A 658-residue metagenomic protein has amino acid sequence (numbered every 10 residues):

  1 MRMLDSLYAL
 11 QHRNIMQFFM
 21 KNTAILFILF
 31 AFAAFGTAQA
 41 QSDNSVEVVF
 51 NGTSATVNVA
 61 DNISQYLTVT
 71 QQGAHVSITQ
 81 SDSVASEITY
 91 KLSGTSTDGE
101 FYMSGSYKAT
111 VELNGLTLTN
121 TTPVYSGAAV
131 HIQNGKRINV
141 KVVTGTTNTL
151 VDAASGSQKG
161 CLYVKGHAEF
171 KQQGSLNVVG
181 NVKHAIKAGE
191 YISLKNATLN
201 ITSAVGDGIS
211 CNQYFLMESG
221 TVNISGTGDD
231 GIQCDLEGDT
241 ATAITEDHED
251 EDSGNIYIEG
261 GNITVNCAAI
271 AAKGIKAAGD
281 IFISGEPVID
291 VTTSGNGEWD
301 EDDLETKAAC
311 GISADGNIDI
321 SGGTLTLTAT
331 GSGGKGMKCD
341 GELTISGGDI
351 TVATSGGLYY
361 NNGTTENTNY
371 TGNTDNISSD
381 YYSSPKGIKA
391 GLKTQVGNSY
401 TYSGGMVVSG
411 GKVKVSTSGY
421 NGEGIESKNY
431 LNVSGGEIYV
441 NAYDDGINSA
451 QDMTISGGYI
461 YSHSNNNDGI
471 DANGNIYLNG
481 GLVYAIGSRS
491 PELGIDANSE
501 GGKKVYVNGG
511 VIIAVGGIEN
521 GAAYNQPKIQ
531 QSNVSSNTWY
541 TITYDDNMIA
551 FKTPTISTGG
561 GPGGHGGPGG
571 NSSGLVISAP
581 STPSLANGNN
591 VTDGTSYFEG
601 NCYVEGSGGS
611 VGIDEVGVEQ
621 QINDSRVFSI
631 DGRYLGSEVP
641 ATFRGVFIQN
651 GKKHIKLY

Functional and structural regions predicted by a protein language model:
R2, Y8-L10, S610-Y658: C-terminal outer-membrane/trafficking sorting elements
R2-M3, R13-L26: Positively charged n-region of N-terminal signal peptides that target proteins for export
D5-L7, I15, A33-F35, P287 (+1 more regions): A general, composition-driven signal for non-globular sequence regions
L10, M16, A38-A40, T70 (+3 more regions): Intrinsically disordered, low-complexity regions enriched in polar/acidic and amide residues
I25-A34: Bacterial N-terminal signal peptides
T37-S42, G632: Bacterial Sec-dependent N-terminal signal peptides
A40-S610: A composition-driven surface/loop motif
